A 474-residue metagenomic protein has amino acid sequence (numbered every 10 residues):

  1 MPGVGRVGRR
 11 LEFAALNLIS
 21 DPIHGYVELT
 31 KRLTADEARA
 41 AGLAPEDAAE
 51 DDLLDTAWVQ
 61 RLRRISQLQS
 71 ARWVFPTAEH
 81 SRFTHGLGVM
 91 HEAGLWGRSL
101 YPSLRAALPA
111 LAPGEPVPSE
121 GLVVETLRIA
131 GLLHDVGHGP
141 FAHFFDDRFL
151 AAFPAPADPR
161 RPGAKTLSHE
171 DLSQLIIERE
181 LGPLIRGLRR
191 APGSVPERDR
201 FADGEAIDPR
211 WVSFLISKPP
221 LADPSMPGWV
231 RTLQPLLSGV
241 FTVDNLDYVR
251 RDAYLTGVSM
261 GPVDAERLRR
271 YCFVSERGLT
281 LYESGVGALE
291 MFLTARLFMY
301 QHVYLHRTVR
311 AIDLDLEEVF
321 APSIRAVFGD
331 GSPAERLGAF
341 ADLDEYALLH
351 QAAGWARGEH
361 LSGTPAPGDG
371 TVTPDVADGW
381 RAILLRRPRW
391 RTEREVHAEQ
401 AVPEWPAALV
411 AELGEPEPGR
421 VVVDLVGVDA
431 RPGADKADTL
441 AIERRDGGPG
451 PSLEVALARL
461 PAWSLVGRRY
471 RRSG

Functional and structural regions predicted by a protein language model:
P2-L68, R72-I129, G137-E393: Sequence-structural signature of the catalytic-core scaffold of metal-dependent phosphohydrolases that act on
E317, V327-G474: Terminal helices and disordered tails flanking the catalytic cores of nucleotide-processing hydrolases
